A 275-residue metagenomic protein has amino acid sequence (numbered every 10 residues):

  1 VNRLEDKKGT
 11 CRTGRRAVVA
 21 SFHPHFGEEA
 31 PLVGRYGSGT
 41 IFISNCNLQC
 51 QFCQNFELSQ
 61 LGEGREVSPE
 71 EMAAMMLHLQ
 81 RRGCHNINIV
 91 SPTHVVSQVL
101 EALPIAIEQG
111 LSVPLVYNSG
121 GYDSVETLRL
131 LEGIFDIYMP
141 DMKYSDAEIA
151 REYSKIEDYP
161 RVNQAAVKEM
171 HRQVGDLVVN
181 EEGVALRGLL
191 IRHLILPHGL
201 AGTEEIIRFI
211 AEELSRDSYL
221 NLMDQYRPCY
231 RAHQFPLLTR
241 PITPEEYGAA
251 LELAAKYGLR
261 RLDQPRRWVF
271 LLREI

Functional and structural regions predicted by a protein language model:
V1-K7, G175-I275: Auxiliary Fe-S-binding modules of radical SAM enzymes
R12-I137, D146-A147, L253: Conserved Radical SAM active-site core
G39, I87, L115-Y117, Y138-P140 (+3 more regions): Hydrophobic faces of well-ordered beta-strands that scaffold small-molecule active sites in alpha/beta enzyme cores
S59, V96, G121-S124, M142-P160 (+3 more regions): Conserved radical SAM core fold
V67, H94, S154-V162, H198 (+2 more regions): Alpha-helix N-cap and loop-to-helix initiation/capping positions
A102-P114, A165-Q173, P244-A250: Alpha-helix-loop-beta-strand connector modules within alpha/beta enzyme cores
E132-A147, D217-Y226: Non-cysteine beta-strand/loop elements that form the S-adenosyl-L-methionine
A150-E182: Anionic-ligand binding region
